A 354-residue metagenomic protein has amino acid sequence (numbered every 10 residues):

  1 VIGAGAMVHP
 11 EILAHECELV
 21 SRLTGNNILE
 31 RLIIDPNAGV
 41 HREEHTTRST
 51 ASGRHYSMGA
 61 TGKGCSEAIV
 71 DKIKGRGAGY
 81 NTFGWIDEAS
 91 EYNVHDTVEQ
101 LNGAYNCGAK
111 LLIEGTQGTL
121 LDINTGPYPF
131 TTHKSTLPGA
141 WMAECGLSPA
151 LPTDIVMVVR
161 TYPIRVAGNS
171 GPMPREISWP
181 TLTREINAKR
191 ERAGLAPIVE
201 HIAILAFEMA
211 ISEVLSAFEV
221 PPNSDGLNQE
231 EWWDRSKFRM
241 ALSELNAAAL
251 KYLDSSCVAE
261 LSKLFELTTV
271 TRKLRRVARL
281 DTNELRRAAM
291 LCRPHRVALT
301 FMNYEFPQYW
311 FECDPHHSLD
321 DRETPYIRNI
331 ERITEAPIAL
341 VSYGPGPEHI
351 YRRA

Functional and structural regions predicted by a protein language model:
V1-A354: Non-transmembrane, aqueous-exposed alpha-helical and coiled segments at domain scale
